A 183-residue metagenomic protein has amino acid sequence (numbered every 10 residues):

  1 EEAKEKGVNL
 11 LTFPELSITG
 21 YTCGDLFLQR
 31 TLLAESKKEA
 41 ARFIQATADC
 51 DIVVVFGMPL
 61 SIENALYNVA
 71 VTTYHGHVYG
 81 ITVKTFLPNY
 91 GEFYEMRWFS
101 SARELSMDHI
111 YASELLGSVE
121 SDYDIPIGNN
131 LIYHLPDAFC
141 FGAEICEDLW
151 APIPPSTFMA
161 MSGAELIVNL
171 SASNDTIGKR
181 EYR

Functional and structural regions predicted by a protein language model:
E1-R183: Enzyme catalytic cores with a strong preference for nitrogen-chemistry domains
